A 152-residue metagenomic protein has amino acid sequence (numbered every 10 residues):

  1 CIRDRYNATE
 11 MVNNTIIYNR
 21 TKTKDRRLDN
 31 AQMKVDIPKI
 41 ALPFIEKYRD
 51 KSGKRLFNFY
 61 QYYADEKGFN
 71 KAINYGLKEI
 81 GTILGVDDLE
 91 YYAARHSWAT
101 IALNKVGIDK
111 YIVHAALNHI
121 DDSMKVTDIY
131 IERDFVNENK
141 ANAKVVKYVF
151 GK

Functional and structural regions predicted by a protein language model:
C1: Active-site loops and adjacent core secondary-structure elements that bind or stabilize anionic groups
D4-K47: Conserved tyrosine-mediated DNA breakage-rejoining catalytic core shared by Y-recombinases
A8-T15, D87-D88, I108-I131, G151-K152: Short, polar N-cap/turn motifs at the start of nucleic acid-interacting alpha helices
R20-K24, L117-F150: Catalytic-site neighborhood detector that most strongly recognizes the C-terminal catalytic loop/helix of tyrosine
T21-K34, F59-F69, V86-A93, E132-R133: Short, contiguous acidic/charged loop-to-helix segments that flank catalytic cores in large enzymes
D36-D87: Active-site/catalytic core of tyrosine-dependent DNA strand-transfer enzymes
D50-S52, N74-A115, H119: Short, basic (Lys/Arg/His-rich) helix/loop patches that form interaction surfaces in the mid-to-C-terminal regions
